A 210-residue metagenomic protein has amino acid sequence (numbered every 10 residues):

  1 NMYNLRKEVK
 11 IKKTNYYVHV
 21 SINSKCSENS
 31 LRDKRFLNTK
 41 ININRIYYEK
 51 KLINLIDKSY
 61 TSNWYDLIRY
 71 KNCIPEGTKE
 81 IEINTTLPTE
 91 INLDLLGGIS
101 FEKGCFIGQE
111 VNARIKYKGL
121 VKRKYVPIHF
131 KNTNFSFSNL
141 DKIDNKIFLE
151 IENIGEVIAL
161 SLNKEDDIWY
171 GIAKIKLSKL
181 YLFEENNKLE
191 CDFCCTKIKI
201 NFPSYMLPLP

Functional and structural regions predicted by a protein language model:
N1-P210: Basic, glycine/lysine-rich polyanion-binding surfaces/domains
